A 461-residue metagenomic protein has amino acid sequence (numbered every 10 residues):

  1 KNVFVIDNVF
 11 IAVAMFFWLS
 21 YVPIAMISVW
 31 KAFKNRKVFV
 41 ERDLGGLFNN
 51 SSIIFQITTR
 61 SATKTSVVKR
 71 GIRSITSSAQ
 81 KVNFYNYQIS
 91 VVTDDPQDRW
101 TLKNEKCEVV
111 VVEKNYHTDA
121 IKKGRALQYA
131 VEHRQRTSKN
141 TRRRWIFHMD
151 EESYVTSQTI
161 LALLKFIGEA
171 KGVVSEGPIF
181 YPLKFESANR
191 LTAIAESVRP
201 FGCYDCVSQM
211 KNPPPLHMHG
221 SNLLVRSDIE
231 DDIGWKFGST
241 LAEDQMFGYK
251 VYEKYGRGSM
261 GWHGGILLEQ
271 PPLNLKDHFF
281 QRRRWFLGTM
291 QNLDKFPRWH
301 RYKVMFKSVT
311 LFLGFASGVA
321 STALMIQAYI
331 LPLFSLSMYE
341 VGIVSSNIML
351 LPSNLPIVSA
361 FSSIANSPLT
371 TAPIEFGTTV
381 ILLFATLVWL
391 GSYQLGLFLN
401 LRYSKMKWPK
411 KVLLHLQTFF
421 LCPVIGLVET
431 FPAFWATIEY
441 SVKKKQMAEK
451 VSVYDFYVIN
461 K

Functional and structural regions predicted by a protein language model:
K1, I11-A14, W18-S52, R298-W299 (+2 more regions): Juxtamembrane C-terminal module of membrane proteins
S51-Q56, Q88, M246: Cell-envelope/extracellular polymer assembly enzymes that use nucleotide-activated donors
R70-N86: Short, acidic, metal-binding catalytic loop of nucleotide-sugar glycosyltransferases
K81, V92-T101, K114-H117: A conserved acidic beta->alpha catalytic loop
V111-T137, T159-L241, F279-D294: Long helical/loop segments within the catalytic core of UDP-sugar-dependent glycosyltransferases, especially the large
K139-T156: Short beta-strand-to-loop acidic/aromatic patch adjacent to the donor-nucleotide binding site
V174, L224, L241-A242, G258-P272: Conserved active-site beta-strand element of glycosyltransferases/polysaccharide synthases
I229, S239-G261: A short, conserved alpha-helix in the catalytic core of glycosyltransferases
